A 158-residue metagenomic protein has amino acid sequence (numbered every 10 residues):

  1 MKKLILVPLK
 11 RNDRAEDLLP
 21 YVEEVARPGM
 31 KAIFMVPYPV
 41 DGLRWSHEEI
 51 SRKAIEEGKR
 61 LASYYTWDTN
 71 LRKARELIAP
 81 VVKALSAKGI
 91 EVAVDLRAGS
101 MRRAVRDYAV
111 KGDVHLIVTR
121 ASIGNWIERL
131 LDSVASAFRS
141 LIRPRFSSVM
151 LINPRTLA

Functional and structural regions predicted by a protein language model:
K2-L61: Small/aliphatic-rich secondary-structure junction motif
R11-R14, A98-R102, I123-G124: Short beta->alpha connector loops
Y21, R72-V81, A104: Short, solvent-exposed amphipathic alpha-helices that sit in or adjacent to ligand/effector-binding or catalytic
P28-K31, K88-E91, L141-M150: Structural alpha-beta junctions
I33-M35, A93-R97, M150-I152: General small-molecule cofactor/ligand-binding pocket signal
E56-A74: A short acidic, glycine-rich active-site loop that binds or catalyzes chemistry on phosphate/adenosine moieties
K83-L116, T156-A158: Structural beta-alpha unit
D107-A158: Gly/Ser-rich helix-loop-strand patches that form or flank binding pockets for ribonucleotide-derived cofactors
